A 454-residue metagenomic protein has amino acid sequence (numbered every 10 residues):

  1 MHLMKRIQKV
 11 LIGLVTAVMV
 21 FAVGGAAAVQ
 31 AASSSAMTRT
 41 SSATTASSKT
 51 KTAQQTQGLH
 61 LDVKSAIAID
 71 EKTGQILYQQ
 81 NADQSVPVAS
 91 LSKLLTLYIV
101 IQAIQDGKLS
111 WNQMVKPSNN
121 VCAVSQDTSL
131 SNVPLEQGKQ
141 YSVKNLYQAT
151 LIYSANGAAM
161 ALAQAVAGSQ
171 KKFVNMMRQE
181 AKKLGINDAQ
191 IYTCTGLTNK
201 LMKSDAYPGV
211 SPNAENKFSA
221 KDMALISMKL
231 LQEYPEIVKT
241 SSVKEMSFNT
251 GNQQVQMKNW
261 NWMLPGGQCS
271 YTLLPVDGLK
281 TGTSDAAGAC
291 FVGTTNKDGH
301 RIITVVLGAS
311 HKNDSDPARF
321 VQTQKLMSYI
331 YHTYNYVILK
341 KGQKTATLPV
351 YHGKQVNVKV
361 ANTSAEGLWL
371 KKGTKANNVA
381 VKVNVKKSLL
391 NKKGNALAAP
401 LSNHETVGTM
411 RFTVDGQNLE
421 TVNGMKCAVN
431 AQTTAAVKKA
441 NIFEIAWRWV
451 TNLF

Functional and structural regions predicted by a protein language model:
H2-Q30: Sec-dependent N-terminal signal peptides of Gram-positive bacterial secreted proteins and lipoproteins
L3-Q8, V88, K139, V143 (+2 more regions): Structural motif marking the loop-to-transmembrane transition
F21-A22, D106, K341: Residues in and immediately flanking transmembrane alpha helices
A22, S35-A43, K371-A380: Short, compositionally biased leader-like segments
Q30-K221, L231-Y234: Active-site-adjacent loops and short helices of periplasmic peptidoglycan-processing enzymes
S211-K217, K221-F454: Domain-terminus/edge residues, biased toward the C-terminal soluble/receptor-binding domains of extracytoplasmic
